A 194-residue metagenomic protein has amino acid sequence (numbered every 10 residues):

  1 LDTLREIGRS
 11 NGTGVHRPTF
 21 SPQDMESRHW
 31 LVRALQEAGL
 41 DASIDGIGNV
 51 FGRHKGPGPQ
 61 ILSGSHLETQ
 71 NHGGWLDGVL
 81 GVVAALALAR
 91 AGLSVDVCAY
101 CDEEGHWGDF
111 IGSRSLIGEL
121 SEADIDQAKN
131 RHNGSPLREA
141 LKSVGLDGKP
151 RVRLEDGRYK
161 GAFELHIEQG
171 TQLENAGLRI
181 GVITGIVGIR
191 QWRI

Functional and structural regions predicted by a protein language model:
L1-S21: N-terminal capping segment at the start of a domain
Q23-S43, G48-K55: Active-site-flanking structural segment that lines cofactor/substrate pockets
R28, Q60, G78-V83, F110-S113: Short alpha-helical patches at coil-to-helix transitions and adjacent helical residues in well-structured domains
A38, P57-I61, G92-V95, G157-G161 (+1 more regions): Short coil/turn connectors at secondary-structure junctions
A42-H54, P59-W75: Active-site cofactor/substrate anionic-group-binding motifs, chiefly glycine- and Lys/Arg-rich phosphate-binding loops
S63, H72-G105, W192-I194: Alpha-helical metal-binding/catalytic segments enriched in His/Glu/Asp
E68, D102-I194: Midchain, well-structured core segments that form catalytic/ion-binding scaffolds
